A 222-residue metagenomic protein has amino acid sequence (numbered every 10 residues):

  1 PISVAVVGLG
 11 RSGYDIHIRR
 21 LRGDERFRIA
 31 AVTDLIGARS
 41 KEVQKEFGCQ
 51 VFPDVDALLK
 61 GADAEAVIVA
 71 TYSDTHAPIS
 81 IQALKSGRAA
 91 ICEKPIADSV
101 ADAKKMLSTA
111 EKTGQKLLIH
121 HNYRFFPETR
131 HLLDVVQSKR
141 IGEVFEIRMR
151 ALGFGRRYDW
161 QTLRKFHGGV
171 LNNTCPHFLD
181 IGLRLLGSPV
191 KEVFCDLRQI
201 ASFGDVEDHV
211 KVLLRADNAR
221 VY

Functional and structural regions predicted by a protein language model:
P1-F47: N-terminal Rossmann-like dinucleotide-binding module
S12, Y123-F203: Predominantly a Rossmann-like dinucleotide-binding segment in NAD(P)-dependent oxidoreductases
A31, E65-A66, E146, V221: Short, Asp-centered acidic motifs that coordinate Mg2+ and/or phosphate in catalytic or ligand-binding sites
C49-T109: Beta-loop-alpha module in the N-terminal Rossmann-like domain of NAD(P)-dependent dehydrogenases, especially those
P53, C92, I119-H121, F194-L197: Short loop/edge segments at beta-strand edges and connector loops that shape dinucleotide/nucleotide cofactor-binding
K105-N122, G142-I147: Rossmann-fold dehydrogenase core element
V212-A219: Active-site beta-strand termini and strand-to-loop segments that position acidic
